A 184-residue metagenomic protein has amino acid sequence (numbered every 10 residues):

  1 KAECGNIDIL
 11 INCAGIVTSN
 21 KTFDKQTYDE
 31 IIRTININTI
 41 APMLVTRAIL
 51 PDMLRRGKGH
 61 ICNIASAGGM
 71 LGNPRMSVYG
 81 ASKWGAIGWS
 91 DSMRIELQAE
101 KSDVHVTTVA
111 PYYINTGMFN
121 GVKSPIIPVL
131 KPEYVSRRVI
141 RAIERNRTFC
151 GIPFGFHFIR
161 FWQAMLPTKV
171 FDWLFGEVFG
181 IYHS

Functional and structural regions predicted by a protein language model:
K1-G5: Conserved amphipathic alpha-helix within the SDR
A14-T18: Conserved NAD(P)H cofactor-binding loop of Rossmann-fold oxidoreductase domains
K21-F23, T27-I32: Substrate-binding pocket helix/loop in short-chain dehydrogenase/reductase
F23-D24, N73-S77: Active-site loop immediately N-terminal to the catalytic Tyr-X3-Lys motif of short-chain dehydrogenase/reductase
T46-R47, D91: A short, exposed helix-loop element centered on a Lys and neighboring polar residues
S66: Residue(s) in the substrate-gating loop at a strand-loop-helix junction that position the organic substrate next
T108, S124-R160: C-terminal helical subdomain
